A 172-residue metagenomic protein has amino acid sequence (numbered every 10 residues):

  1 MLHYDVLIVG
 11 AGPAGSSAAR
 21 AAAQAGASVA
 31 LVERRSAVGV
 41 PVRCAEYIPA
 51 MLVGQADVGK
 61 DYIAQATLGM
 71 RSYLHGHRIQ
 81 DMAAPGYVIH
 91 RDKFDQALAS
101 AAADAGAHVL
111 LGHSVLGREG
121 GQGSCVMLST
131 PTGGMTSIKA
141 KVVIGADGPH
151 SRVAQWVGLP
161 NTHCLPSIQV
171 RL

Functional and structural regions predicted by a protein language model:
M1-V6: Extreme N-terminal starter segment of soluble prokaryotic enzymes
L7, A11, R20-V42: Glycine-rich FAD pyrophosphate-binding loop
A11, A21, A25, A101-L172: Predominantly flavin-linked oxidoreductase catalytic cores and closely associated redox partners
G15: N-terminal Rossmann-fold NAD(P) dinucleotide-binding loop
P41-C44, P85, G158: Short, solvent-exposed loop/turn segments at secondary-structure boundaries
C44-Y47, S124-V126: Short low-complexity, flexible loop/linker segments enriched in glycine and/or proline with clustered acidic
I48-A101, G112, G120: A conserved beta-strand/loop capping segment in the N-terminal third of enzymes that catalyze redox or closely related
